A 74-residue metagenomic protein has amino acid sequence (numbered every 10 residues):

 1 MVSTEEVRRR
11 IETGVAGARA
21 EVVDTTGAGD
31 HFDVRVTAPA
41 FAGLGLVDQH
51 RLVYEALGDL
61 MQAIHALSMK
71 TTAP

Functional and structural regions predicted by a protein language model:
M1-P74: N-terminal, polar/charged subdomain of small-to-medium soluble alpha/beta proteins
